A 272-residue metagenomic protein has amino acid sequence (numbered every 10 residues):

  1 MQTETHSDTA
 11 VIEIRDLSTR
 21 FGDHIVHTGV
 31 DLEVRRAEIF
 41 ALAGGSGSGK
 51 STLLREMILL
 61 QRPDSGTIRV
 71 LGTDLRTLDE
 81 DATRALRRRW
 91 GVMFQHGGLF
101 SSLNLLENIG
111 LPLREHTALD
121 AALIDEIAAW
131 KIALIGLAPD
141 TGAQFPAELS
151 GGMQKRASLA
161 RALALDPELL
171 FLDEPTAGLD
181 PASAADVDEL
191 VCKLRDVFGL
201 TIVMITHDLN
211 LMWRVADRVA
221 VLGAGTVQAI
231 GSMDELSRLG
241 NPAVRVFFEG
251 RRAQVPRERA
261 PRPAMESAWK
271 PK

Functional and structural regions predicted by a protein language model:
A43-G45: The feature captures the beta-strand-to-loop junction immediately N-terminal to the Walker
I58: Helix-to-loop junction immediately C-terminal to a conserved catalytic motif
D74, A121-D140: Conserved ABC ATPase "signature" region
F145-L149, M153: Conserved ABC ATPase signature
D166: Conserved catalytic motifs of ABC-family nucleotide-binding domains
L170-D173: Catalytic Walker B motif of ABC-type/P-loop ATPase nucleotide-binding domains
